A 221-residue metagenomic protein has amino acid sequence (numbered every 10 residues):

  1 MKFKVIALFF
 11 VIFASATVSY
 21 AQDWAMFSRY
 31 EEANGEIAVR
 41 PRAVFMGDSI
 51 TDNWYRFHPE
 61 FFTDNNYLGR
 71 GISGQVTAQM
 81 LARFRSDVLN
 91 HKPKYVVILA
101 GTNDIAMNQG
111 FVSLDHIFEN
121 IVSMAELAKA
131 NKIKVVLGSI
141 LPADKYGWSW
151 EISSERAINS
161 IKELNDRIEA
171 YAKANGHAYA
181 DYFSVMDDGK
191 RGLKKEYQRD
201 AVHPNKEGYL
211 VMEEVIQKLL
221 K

Functional and structural regions predicted by a protein language model:
M1-Q22: Bacterial Sec-dependent N-terminal signal peptides
F9-F13, P142-K221: Catalytic His-Asp segment of secreted/periplasmic serine-dependent ester chemistry enzymes
S19-Y95: Serine-esterase "nucleophile elbow" of acetyl-processing enzymes
S49-N53, S73-T77, T102-A106, L141-K145 (+2 more regions): Solvent-exposed loop/turn segments at secondary-structure junctions within structured extracellular/periplasmic domains
D87, P93-L99, A106-F111, I117: Mid-length scaffold segments of soluble, non-membrane domains
L99-I105, E126-I161: Active-site segments of SGNH/GDSL-like serine hydrolases that catalyze O-acetyl group transfer/hydrolysis on lipids
S113-V122, I161: Charged helix-capping and loop-helix junction motifs
